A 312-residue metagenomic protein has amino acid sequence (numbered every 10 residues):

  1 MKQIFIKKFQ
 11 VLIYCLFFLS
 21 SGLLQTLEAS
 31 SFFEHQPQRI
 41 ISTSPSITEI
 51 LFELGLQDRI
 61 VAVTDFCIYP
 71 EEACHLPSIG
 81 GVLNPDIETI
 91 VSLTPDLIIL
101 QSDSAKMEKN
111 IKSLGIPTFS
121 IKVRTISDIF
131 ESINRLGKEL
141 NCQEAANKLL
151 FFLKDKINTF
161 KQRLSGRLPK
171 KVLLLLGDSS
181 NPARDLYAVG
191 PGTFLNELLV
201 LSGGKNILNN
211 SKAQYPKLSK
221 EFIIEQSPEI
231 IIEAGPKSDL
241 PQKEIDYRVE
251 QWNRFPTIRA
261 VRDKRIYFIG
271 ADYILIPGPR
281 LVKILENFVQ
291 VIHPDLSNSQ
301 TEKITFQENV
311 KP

Functional and structural regions predicted by a protein language model:
M1-I6: N-terminal secretory signal peptides that target proteins for export/translocation
Q10-G22: Bacterial N-terminal signal peptides
L24, A29-S31: Boundary at the C-terminal end of the N-terminal hydrophobic targeting segment
F32-R39, K106-A183, L208-A213, Q226 (+1 more regions): Extracytoplasmic substrate-binding proteins
R39-M107, I116, G204-I207, G235: A short, structured surface patch at a secondary-structure boundary
T64, V189-Y215, E233-G235, F268: His/Asp/Glu-enriched short active-site or ligand-binding loop at hydrolase and phosphoryl-transfer sites
I87-T94, S113-L114, L218-S227: Short helices/loops that flank or line small-molecule/ion binding pockets
A105-S113, I230-V249: A ligand-binding cleft/hinge motif common to bilobed small-molecule-binding domains
